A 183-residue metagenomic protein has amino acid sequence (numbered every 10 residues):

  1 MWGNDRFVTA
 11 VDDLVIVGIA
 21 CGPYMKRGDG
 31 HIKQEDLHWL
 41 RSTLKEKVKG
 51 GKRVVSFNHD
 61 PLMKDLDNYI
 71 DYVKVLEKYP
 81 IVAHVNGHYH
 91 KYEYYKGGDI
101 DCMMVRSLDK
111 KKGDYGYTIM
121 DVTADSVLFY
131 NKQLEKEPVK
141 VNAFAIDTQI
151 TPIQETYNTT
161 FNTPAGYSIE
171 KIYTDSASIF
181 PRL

Functional and structural regions predicted by a protein language model:
M1-K45, K49-G50, D71-A83, E93-R106 (+1 more regions): Extended active-site neighborhood of metal-dependent phosphoesterases/phosphodiesterases
T9, E93, G97-S176: Binuclear metal-dependent phosphoesterase catalytic core
C21-G22, H59-P61, L108, L134: Active-site beta-loop-alpha junctions enriched in small/polar residues
L44-K64: Short acidic, glycine-rich surface-loop motifs adjacent to enzyme active sites
S56-P61, V82-Y92: Histidine-centered catalytic micro-motifs
L62-D67, K110-K112: Acidic-and-aromatic substrate-binding clefts and catalytic sites of carbohydrate-active enzymes
D67-D71, G87: Short, conserved clusters of charged catalytic residues that mark active-site and nucleotide-handling motifs
I179-L183: Aromatic/hydrophobic beta-strand junction motif of beta-rich domains
